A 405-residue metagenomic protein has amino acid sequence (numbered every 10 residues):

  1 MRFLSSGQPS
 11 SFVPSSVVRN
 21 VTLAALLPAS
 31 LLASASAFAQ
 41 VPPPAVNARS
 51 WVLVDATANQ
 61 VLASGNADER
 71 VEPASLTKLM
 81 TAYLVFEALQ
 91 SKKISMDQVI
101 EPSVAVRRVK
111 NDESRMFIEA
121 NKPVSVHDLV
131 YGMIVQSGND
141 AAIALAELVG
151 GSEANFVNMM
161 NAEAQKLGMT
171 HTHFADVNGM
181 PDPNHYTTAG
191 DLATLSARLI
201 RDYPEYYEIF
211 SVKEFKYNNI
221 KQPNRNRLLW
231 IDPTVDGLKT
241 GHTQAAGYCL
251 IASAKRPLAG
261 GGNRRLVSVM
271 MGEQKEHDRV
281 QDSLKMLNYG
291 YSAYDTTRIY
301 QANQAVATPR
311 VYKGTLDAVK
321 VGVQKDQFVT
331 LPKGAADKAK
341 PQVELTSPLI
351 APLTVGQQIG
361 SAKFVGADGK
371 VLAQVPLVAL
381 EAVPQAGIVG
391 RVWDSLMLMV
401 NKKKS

Functional and structural regions predicted by a protein language model:
M1-V17: N-terminal secretory signal peptides that target proteins for export/translocation
V21-A33: Bacterial N-terminal signal peptides
L31-L32, Q90, M286, Y294: Hydrophobic alpha-helical membrane context
A33-Q40, V378: Bacterial Sec-dependent signal peptides at the C-terminal "C-region" and cleavage site
A37-G190, A197-Y203, F215-N218: Active-site-adjacent loops and short helices of periplasmic peptidoglycan-processing enzymes
M169-T170, P181-Y186, G190-S405: Domain-terminus/edge residues, biased toward the C-terminal soluble/receptor-binding domains of extracytoplasmic
